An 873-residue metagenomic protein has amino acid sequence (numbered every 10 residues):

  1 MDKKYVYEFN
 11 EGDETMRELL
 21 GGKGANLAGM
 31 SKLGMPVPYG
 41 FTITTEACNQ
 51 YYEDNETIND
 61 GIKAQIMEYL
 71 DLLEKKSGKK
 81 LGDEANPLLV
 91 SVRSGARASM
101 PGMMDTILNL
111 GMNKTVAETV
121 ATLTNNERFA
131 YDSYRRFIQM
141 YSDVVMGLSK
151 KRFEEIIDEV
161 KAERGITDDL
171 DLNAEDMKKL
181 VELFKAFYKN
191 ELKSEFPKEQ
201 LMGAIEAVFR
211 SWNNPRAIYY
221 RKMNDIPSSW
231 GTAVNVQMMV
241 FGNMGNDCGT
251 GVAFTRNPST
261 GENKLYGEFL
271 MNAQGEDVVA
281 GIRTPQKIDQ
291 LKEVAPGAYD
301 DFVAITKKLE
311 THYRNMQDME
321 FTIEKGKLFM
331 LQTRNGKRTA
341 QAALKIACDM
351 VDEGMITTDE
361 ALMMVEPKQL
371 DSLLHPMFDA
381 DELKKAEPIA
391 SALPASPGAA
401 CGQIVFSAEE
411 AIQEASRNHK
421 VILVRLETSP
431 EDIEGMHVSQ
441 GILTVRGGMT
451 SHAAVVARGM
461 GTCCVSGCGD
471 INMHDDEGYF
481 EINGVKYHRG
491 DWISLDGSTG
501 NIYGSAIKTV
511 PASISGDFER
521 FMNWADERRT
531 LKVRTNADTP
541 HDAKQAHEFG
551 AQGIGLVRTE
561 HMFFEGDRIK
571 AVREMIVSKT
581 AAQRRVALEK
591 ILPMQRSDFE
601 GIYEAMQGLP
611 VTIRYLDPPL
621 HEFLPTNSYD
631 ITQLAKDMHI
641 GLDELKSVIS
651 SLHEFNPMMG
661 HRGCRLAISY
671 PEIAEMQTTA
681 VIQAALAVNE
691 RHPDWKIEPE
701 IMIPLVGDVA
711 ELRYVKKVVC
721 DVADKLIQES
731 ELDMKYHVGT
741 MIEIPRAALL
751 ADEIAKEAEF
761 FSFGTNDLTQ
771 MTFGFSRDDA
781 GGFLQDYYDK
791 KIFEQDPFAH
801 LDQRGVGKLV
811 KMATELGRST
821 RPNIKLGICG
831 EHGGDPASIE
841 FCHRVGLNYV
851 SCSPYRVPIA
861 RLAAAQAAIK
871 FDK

Functional and structural regions predicted by a protein language model:
M1-A386, Q413, H419-I422, S429-E434 (+11 more regions): Nucleotide/phosphate-binding sheet-loop regions of phosphoryl- and nucleotidyl-transfer enzymes
F41, V445-G447, S466-G469, V557 (+2 more regions): Short beta->alpha connector loops at strand-helix junctions that form conserved, small/polar/Pro-enriched
R93, I514, W524-K873: Conserved alpha/beta-domain cores
W212, L374-F406, R520-D526, T530-A537 (+1 more regions): Flexible inter-domain linker/hinge segments
N235, V405, I422-V424, L443 (+3 more regions): Structural motif
K327-F329, L426-H437, G441-L443, M449-V455 (+7 more regions): Glycine-rich phosphate/ribose-binding loops and adjacent secondary-structure elements that form binding surfaces
A392-E431, I482-R520: Extended, non-globular alpha-helical segments
